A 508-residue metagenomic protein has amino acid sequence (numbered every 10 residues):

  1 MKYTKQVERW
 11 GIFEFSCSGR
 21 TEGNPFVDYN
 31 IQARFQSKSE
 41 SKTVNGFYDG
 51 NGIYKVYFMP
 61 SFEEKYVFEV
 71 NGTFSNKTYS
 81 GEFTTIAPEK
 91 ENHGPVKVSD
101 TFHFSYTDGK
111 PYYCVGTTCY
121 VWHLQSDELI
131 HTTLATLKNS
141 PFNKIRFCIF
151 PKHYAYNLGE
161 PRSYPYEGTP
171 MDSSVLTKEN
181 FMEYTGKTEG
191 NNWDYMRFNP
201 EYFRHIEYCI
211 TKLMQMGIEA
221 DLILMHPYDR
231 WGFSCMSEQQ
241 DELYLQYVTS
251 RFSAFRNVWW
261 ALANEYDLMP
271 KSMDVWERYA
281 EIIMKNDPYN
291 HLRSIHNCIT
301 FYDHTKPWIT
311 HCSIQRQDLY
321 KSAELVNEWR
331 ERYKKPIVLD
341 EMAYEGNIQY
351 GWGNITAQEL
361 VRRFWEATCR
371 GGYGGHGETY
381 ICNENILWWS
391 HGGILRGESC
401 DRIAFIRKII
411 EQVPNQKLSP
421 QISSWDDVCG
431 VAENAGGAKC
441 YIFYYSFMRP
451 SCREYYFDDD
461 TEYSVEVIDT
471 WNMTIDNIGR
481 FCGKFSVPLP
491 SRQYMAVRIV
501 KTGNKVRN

Functional and structural regions predicted by a protein language model:
M1-S39, V44-F47, E82-P88, S424-E433: Non-catalytic, glycine-rich low-complexity segments
Y3, P25, E345-I348, L360-G479 (+1 more regions): Aromatic- and carboxylate-lined catalytic core of secreted/periplasmic carbohydrate-active enzymes
R9-G11, G52-Y54, F58-G72, R449-S451 (+2 more regions): Short tyrosine-centred short linear motifs in exposed loops/low-complexity segments
R34, E40-T101, D108, H123: Extended acidic/polar, glycine-enriched regions that form or flank non-catalytic beta-rich accessory modules
G46-Y48, I478-F481: Short beta-strand segments within Ig-like beta-sandwich modules, predominantly Fibronectin type-III
K90-S322: Active-site mouth of glycoside hydrolases
V115-S126, P170, K178, K187 (+4 more regions): Extended substrate-binding grooves/exosites of carbohydrate-active enzymes
L243, N257, N264-E398: Extracellular glycoside hydrolase catalytic/binding regions
